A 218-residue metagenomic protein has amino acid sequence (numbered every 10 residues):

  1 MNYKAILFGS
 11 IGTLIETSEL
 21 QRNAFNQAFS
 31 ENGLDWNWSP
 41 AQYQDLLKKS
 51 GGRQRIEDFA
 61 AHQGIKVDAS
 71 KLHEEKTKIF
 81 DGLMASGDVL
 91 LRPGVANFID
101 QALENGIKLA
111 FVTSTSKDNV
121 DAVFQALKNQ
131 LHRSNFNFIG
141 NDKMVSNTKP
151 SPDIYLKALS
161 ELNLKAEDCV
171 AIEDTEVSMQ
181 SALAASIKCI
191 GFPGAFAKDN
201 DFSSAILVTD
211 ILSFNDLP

Functional and structural regions predicted by a protein language model:
N2-P93, D100-N105: N-terminal helical cap/lid subdomain that shapes the substrate entry/recognition surface in HAD-like hydrolases
N2-Y3, D100, S116-D118, A122-P218: Asp-based, Mg2+/Mn2+-dependent phosphohydrolase catalytic module
T13, T17, T113, S178: Ser/Thr-glycine-rich phosphate-binding loops at phosphate-binding pockets of nucleotides, nucleotide cofactors
L14, D45, L109-V112, A171-I172: Conserved SAM-binding loop
L91, V112, N147: Residue-level marker of regulatory loop/turn positions in helix-turn-helix DNA-binding domains and in histidine
V95, A102-L103, K108-T113, D118 (+1 more regions): Hydrophobic, well-structured mid-protein blocks that either form specific transmembrane helices
